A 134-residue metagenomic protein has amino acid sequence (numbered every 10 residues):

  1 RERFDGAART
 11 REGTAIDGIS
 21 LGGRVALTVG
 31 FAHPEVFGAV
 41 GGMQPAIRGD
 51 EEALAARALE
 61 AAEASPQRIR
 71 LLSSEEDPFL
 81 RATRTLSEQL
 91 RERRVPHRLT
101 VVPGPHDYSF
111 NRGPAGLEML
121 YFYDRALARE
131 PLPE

Functional and structural regions predicted by a protein language model:
R1-E134: Non-catalytic cap/lid and distal C-terminal segments of serine-dependent acyl enzymes
